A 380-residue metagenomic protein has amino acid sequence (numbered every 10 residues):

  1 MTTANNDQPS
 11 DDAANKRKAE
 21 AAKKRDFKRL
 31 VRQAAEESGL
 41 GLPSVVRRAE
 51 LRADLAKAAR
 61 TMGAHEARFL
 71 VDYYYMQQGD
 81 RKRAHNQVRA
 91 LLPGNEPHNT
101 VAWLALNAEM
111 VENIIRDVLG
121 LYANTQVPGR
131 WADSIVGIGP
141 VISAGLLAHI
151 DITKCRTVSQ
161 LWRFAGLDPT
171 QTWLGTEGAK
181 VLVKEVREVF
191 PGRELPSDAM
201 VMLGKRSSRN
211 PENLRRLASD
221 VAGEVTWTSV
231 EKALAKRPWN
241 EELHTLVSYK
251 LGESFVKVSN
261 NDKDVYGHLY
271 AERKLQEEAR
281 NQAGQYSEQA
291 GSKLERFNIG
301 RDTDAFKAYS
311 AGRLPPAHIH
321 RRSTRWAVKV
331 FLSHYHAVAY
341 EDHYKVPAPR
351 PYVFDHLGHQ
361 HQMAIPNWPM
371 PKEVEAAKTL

Functional and structural regions predicted by a protein language model:
M1-A14: N-terminal acidic, proline/glycine-rich, low-complexity intrinsically disordered segments
T2, K16-Y122: Long, charge-rich intrinsically disordered scaffolds of nucleic-acid metabolism proteins
D12-R32, E36, R48, S292 (+3 more regions): Basic, mixed-charge low-complexity alpha-helical segments
A53, A64, R68-N86, A144-H149 (+2 more regions): Short, hydrophobic/amphipathic alpha-helical patches that form generic packing surfaces within helical domains
A58, M62-H65, F69-D72, M76 (+5 more regions): Conserved aromatic-histidine-acidic binding/catalytic patches
P128-T153, Q160-G178: Helix-hairpin-helix
T172-L380: A basic, often C-terminal nucleic-acid-binding module that engages the phosphate backbone, implemented in DNA
